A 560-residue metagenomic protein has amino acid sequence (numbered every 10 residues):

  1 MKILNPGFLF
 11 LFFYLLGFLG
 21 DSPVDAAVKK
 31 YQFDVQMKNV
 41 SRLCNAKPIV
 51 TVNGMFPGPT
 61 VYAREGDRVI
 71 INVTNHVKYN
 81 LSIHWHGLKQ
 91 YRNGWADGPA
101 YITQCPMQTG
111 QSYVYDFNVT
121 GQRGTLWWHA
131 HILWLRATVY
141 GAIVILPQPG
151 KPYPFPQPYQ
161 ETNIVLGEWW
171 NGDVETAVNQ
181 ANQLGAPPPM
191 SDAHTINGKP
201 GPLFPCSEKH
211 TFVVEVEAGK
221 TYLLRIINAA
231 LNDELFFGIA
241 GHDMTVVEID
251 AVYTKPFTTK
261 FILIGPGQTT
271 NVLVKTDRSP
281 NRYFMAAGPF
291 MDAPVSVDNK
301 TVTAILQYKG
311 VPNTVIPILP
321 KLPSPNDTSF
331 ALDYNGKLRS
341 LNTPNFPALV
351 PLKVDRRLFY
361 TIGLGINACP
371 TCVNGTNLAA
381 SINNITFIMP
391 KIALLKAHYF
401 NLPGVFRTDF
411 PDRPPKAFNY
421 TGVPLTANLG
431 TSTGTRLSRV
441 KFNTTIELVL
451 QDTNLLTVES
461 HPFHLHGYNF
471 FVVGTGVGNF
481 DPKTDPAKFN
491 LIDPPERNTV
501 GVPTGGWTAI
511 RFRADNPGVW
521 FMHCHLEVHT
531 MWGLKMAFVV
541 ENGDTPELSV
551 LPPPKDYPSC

Functional and structural regions predicted by a protein language model:
K2-N5, S82-H84: N-terminal accessory beta-strand-rich subdomains and adjacent acidic, glycine-rich linkers that precede catalytic cores
L4-P23: Cleavable N-terminal signal peptides of Sec/SRP-targeted secreted and luminal proteins
A26: Conserved ATP-binding/catalytic motifs of P-loop helicase motor domains
K29-F155, D233-I262, R282-D298, C369-R513 (+2 more regions): Histidine- and aromatic-enriched segments that form or immediately flank copper-ligand environments
Q148-T162, V311-P325, D544-P553: Low-complexity, Pro/Ser/Thr- and charge-rich linker/hinge segments at domain boundaries
P158-L231, L319, P323, F330 (+4 more regions): Acidic-aromatic/histidine active-site loop/patch
A218, D243-I249, T254-F257, F261-T314 (+3 more regions): Conserved small-residue hotspots that stabilize compact domain segments
P317-L358, K391-I392, A397-V405, R413 (+1 more regions): Intrinsic disorder/low-complexity detector
